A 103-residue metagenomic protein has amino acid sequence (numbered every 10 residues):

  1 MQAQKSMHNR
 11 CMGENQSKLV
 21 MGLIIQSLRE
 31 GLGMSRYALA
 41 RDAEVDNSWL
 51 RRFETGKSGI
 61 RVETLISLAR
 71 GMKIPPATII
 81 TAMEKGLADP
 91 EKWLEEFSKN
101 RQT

Functional and structural regions predicted by a protein language model:
Q2-G31: A short, Lys/Arg-rich alpha-helix, primarily the initiator
S6-H8, I80-T103: Short, charged recognition helix plus adjacent turn of helix-turn-helix-like nucleic-acid-binding domains
L23-D42, S67, E95-Q102: Short basic helix-loop element that most often maps to the first helix and adjoining turn of HTH DNA-binding modules
E44-I60: Recognition helix of helix-turn-helix/homeodomain-like DNA-binding domains that insert into the DNA major groove
K57-R70: Short, basic-rich loop-to-helix N-cap that marks the start of a DNA-contacting helix
